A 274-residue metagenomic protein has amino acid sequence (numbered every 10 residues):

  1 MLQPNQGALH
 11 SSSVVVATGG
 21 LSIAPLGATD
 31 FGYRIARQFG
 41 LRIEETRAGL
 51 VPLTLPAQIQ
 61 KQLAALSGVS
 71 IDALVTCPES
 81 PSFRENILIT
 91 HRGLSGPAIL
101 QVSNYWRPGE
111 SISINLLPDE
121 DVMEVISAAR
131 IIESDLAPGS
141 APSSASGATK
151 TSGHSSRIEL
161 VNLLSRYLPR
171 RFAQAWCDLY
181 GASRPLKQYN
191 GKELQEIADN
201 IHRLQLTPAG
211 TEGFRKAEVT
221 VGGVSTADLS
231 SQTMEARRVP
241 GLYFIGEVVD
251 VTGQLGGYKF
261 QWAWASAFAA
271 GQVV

Functional and structural regions predicted by a protein language model:
Q3-A8: A structured beta-alpha segment of the ubiquitous adenosine-cofactor-binding alpha/beta core
L9-P25, A36-R37, I87-R92, F244 (+1 more regions): Short hydrophobic core segments
S13-A57: Glycine-rich loop(s) and the adjacent beta-strand/alpha-helix scaffold that form part
L21-F39, V251-V274: A conserved FAD-binding loop/helix module that cradles the flavin
S22-A24, P52, T90, L94-P97 (+2 more regions): Glycine-rich phosphate/pyrophosphate-binding beta-alpha loops
L41-R47, V51-G191: An anion/pyrophosphate-binding glycine-rich loop and adjacent beta-alpha core in soluble alpha-beta enzymes
G96-P97, R107, D119, V125-A128 (+5 more regions): Catalytic, metal-anchored helix/loop core of enzyme active sites in primary metabolism
Q174-T252: A glycine-rich dinucleotide-binding beta-alpha-beta segment and adjacent secondary-structure elements that constitute
